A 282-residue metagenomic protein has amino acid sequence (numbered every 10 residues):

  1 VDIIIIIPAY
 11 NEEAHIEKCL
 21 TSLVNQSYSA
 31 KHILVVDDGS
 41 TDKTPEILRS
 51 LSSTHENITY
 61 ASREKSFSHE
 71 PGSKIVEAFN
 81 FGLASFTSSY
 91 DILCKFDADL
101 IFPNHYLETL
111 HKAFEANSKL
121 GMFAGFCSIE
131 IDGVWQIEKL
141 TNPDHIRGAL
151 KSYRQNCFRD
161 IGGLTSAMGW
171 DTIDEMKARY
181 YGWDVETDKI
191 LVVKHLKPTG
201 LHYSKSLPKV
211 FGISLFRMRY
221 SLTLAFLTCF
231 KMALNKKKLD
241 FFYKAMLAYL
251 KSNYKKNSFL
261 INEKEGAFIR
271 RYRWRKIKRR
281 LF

Functional and structural regions predicted by a protein language model:
T21-A30: Short, acidic, metal-binding catalytic loop of nucleotide-sugar glycosyltransferases
A30-G39, A61-R63: Short beta-strand/loop segment that forms part of the nucleotide-sugar
D37-E46, L100: A conserved acidic beta->alpha catalytic loop
F67, I101-I137: Conserved donor NDP-sugar-binding/catalytic core segment of glycosyltransferases
V76-I92: Active-site nucleotide-sugar/metal-binding loop of Leloir-type enzymes
S89-I101: Short beta-strand-to-loop acidic/aromatic patch adjacent to the donor-nucleotide binding site
R147-G162: Conserved nucleotide-sugar donor-binding and metal-coordinating catalytic region shared by glycosyltransferases
S206-F282: Non-catalytic, C-terminal membrane-associated alpha-helical segments of glycosyltransferases
